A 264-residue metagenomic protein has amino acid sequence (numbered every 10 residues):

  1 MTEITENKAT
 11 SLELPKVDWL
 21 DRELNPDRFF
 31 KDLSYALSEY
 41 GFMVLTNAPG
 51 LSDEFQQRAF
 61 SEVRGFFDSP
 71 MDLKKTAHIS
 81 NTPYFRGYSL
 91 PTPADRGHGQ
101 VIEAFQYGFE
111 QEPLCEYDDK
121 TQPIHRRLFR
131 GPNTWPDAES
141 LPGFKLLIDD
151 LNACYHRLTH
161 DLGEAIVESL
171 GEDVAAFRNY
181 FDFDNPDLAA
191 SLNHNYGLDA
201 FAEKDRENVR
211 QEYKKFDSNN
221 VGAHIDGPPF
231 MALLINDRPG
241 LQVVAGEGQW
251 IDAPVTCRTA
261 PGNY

Functional and structural regions predicted by a protein language model:
M1-Y264: Peripheral, non-catalytic segments flanking oxidoreductase cores
